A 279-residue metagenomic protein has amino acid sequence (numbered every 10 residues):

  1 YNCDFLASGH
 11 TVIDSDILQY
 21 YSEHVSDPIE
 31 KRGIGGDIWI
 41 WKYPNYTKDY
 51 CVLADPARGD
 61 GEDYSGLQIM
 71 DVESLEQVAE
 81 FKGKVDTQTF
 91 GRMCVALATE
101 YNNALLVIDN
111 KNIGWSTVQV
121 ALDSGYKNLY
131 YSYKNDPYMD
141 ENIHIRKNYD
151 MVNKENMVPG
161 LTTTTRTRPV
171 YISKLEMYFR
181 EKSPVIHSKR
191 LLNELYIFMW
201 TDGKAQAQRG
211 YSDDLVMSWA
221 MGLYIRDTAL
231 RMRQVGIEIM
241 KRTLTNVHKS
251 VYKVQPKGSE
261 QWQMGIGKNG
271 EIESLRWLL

Functional and structural regions predicted by a protein language model:
Y1-K134, E141, T165, P169-S173 (+1 more regions): RNase H-like, metal-dependent nuclease domains and their acidic two-metal-ion catalytic environment used
E141-P159: Surface-exposed intrinsically disordered loops and tails
P159-G160, T167: Accessory nucleic-acid engagement/destabilization modules that flank
